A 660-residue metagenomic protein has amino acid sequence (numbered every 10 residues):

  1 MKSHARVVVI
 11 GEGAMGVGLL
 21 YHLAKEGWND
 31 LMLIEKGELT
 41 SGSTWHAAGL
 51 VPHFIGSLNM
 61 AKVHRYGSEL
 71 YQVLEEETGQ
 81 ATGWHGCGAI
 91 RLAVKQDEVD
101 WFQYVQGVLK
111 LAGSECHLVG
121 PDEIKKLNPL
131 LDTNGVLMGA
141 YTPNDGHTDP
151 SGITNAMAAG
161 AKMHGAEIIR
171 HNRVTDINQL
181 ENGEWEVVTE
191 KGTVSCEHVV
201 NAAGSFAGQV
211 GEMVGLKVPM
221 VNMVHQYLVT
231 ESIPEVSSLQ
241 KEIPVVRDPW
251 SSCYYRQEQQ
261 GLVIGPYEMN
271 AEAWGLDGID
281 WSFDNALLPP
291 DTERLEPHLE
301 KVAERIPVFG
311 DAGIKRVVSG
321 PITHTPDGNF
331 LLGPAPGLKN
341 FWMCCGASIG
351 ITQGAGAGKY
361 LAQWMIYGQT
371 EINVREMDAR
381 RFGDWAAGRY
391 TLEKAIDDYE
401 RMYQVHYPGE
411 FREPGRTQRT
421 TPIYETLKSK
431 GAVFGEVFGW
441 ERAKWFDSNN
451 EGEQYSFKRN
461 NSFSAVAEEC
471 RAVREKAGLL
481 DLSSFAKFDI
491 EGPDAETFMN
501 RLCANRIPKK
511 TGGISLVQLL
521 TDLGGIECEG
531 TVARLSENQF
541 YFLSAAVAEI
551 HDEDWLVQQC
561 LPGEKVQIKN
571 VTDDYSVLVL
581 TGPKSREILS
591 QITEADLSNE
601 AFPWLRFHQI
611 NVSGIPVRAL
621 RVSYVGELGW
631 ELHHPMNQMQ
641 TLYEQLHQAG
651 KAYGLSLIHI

Functional and structural regions predicted by a protein language model:
S3-A5, V188-H198: Core beta-strand elements of the Rossmann-like FAD/NAD(P) dinucleotide-binding domain in flavoenzyme oxidoreductases
A24-T44: Glycine-rich FAD pyrophosphate-binding loop
G49-L127, W250-Y255, G261-V263, P289 (+3 more regions): Dinucleotide-binding Rossmann-like beta1-alpha1 core, especially the glycine-rich loop that anchors the ADP
L70-V73, H85, V94-R170, T175-G183 (+5 more regions): Flavin (FAD/FMN) cofactor-binding and adjacent substrate-gating region of FAD-dependent oxidoreductase domains
T193-E242, I372, M639: Central helical "cap/lid" subdomain
L216-P219, Y227, I233-N340: Active-site lid/adjacent beta-loop-alpha segment flanking the redox-cofactor pocket in flavoenzymes
P289-V405, F411-R412: C-terminal catalytic lobe of FAD-dependent flavoproteins
I372-N373, D378-L657: Glycine/proline-enriched, intrinsically flexible loops and inter-domain linkers
